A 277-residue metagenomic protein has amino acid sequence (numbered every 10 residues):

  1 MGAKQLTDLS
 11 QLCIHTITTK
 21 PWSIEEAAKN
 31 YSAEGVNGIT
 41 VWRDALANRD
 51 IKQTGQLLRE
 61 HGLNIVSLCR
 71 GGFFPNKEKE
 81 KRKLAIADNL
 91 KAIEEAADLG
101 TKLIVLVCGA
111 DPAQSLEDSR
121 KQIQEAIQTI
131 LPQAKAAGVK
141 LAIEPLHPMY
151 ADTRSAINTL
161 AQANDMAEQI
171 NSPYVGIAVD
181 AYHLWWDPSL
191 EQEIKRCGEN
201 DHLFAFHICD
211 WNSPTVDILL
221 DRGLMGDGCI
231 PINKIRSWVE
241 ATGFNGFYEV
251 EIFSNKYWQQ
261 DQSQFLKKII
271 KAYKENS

Functional and structural regions predicted by a protein language model:
G2-G35, G100-T101, I157-V179, W185-S277: Histidine-acidic metal/acid-base catalytic patches
K4, E60, K79-G176, W186 (+1 more regions): Active-site acidic/histidine proton-transfer and metal-coordination neighborhood in alpha/beta enzyme cores
S10-S23, F73-I86, A113-S119: Active-site mouth loops of central-metabolism enzymes
T18-K20, R43-A45, G71-F74, C108-P112 (+4 more regions): Active-site-proximal loop/turn and secondary-structure-junction residues that shape catalytic pockets, frequently
N30-N48, C69-G72: N-terminal substrate-binding region of glycoside hydrolase catalytic domains
N37-G38, N64, K102, K140 (+1 more regions): Residue-level detector of anion-binding/catalytic polar loops
T40, S67-C69, V105, A142 (+2 more regions): Conserved beta-strand positions in the central sheet of alpha/beta enzyme cores
A47-L57, Q114: Active-site-adjacent beta->alpha loops and helix N-cap segments on the catalytic face of soluble alpha/beta enzymes
